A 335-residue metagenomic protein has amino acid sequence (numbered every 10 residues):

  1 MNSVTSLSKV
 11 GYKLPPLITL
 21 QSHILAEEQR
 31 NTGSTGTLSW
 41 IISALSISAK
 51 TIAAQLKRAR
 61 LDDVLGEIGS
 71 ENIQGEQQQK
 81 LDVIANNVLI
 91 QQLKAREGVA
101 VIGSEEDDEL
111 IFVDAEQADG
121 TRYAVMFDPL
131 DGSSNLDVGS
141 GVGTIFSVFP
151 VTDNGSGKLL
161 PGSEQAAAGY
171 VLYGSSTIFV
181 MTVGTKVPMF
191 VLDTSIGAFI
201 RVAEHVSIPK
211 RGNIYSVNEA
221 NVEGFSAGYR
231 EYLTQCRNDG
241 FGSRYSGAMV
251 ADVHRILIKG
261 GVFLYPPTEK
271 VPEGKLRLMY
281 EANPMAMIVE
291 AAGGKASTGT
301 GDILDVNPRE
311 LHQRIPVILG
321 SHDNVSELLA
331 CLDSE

Functional and structural regions predicted by a protein language model:
N2-D63, S70-N72, V83-E335: IMPase-like, lithium-sensitive Mg2+-dependent phosphomonoesterase catalytic core
E76-Q79: Alpha-helical scaffold segments that form or flank carboxylate-/histidine-based iron centers
